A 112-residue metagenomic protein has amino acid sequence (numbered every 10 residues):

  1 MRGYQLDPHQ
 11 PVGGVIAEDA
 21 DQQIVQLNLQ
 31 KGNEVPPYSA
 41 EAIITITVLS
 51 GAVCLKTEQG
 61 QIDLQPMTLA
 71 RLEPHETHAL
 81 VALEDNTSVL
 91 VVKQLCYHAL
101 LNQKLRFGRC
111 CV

Functional and structural regions predicted by a protein language model:
M1-D21, K56, L105-V112: A short, N-terminal "cap"/entry segment at the start of jelly-roll beta-barrel domains of the cupin/DSBH fold
Q23-A40: Conserved short histidine dyad/triad with adjacent acidic residue
V35-P37, L55-K56, L72, T77-L83: Short beta-strand His + acidic residue motifs that chelate non-heme Fe in jelly-roll/DSBH and cupin folds
E41-V53, E58: Glycine- and acidic-residue-biased ligand/ion/polar-headgroup-sensing regions
L49-S50, Q65-P66, K93: A cytosolic small-molecule/anion-sensing beta-strand core signal
Q59-P74: Short acidic-glycine-tyrosine-enriched beta hairpin
P74-H98: Ligand-binding loop in jelly-roll beta-barrel domains
L90-V112: A hydrophobic/aromatic-rich effector-binding and dimerization subdomain of bacterial HTH-type transcriptional regulators
